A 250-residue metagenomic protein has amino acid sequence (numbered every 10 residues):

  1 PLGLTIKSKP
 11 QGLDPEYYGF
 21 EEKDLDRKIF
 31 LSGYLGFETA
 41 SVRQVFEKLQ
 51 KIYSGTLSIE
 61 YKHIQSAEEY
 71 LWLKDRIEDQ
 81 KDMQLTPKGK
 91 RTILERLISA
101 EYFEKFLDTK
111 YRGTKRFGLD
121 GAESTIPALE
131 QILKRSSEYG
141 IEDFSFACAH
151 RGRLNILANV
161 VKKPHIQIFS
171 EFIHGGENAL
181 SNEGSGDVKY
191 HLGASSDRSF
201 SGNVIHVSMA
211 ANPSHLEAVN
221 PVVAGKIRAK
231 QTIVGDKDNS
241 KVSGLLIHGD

Functional and structural regions predicted by a protein language model:
P1-T125, I141: Extended, charge-enriched "interface" segments that sit outside catalytic cores
R43, E123-I126, P213-N220: Electropositive phosphate-/nucleotide-binding environments in soluble metabolic enzymes
K48, I52-T56, R76, R96 (+8 more regions): Generic, well-ordered alpha-helical scaffold segments in large soluble proteins
M83, F103, E130, K134 (+3 more regions): Residue-level detector of functional hotspots within protein domains
Y102, F106-I166: Active-site pocket-lining segments that scaffold enzyme catalytic pockets across diverse folds
S145-G249: Cofactor-binding active-site loop characterized by glycine-rich and histidine/acidic residues
